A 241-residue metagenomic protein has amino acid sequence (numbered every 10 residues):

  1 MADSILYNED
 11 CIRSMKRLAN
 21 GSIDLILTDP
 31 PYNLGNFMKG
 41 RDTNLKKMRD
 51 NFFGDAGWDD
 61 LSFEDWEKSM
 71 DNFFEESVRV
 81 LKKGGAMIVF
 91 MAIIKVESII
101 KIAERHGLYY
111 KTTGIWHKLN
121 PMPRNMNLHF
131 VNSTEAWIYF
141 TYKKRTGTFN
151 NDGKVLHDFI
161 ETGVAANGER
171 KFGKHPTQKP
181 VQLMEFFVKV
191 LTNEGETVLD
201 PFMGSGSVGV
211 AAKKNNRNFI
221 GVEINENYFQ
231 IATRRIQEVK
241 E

Functional and structural regions predicted by a protein language model:
M1-G221, N225-Q230, E241: Core catalytic lobe of class I
I231, R235: Short functional hotspots where side chains directly engage DNA or cofactors
